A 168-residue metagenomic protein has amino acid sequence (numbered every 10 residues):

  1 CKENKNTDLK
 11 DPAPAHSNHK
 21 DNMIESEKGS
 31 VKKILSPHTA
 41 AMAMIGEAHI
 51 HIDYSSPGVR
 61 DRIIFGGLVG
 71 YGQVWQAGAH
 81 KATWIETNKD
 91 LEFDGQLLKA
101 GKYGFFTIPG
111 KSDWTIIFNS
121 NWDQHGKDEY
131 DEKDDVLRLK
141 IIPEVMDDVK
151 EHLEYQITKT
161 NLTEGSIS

Functional and structural regions predicted by a protein language model:
N4-Q73, Q124-S168: Primarily secretory-pathway and cell-envelope proteins
V74-E129: Mid-length scaffold segments of soluble, non-membrane domains
